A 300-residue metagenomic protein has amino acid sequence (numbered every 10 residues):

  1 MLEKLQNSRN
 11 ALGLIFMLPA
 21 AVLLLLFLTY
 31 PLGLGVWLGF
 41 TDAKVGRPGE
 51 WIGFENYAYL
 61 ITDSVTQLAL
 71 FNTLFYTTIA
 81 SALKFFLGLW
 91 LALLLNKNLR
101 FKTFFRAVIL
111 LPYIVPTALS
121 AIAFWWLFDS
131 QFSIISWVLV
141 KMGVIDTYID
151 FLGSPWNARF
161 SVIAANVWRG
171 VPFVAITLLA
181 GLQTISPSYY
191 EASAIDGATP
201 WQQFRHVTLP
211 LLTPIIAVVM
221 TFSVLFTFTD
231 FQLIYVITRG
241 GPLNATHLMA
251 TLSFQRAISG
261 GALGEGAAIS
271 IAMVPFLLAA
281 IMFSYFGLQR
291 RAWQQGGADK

Functional and structural regions predicted by a protein language model:
M1-S8: Short, Lys/Arg-rich, polar N-terminal cytosolic tail immediately upstream of the first transmembrane signal-anchor
R9-K300: A structural signal for multi-pass alpha-helical bundles of membrane permease subunits that mediate small-molecule
